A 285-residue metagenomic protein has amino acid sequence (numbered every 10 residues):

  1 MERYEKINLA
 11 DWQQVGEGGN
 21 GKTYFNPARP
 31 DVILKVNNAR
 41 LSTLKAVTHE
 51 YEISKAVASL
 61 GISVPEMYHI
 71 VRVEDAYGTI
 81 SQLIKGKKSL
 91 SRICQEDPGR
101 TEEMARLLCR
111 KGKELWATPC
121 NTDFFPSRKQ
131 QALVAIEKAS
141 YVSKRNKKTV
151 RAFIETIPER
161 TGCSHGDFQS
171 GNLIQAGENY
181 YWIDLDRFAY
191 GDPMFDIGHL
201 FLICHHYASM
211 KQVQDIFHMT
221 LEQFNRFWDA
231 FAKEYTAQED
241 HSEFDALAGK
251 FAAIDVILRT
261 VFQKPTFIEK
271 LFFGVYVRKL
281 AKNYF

Functional and structural regions predicted by a protein language model:
E2-E5, A117-G166, S170-G171, A176 (+1 more regions): An alpha-helical support segment within catalytic cores of ATP-dependent transferases
Y4-R29: ATP-binding glycine-rich phosphate-binding loop
N20-T48: ATP-binding glycine-rich loop module of kinase domains
K45-L60: The N-lobe alphaC helix and its flanking beta3-alphaC-beta4 segment of protein kinase-like domains, centered on
E66-Y77: Short beta-strand micro-motifs within the conserved protein kinase catalytic domain, predominantly in the N-lobe
D75-K88: Conserved short submotifs of the Hanks-type protein kinase catalytic core that shape the nucleotide-binding pocket
K87-F125: Conserved kinase catalytic-core helix
I197-Q238, A253-E269: Active-site activation/catalytic loop segments of kinase-like enzymes and analogous catalytic loops in related
